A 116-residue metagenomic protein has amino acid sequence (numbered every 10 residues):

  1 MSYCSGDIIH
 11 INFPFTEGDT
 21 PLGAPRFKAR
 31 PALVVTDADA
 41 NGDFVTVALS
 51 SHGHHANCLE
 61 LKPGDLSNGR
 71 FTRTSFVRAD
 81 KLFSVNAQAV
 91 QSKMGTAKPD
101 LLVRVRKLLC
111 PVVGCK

Functional and structural regions predicted by a protein language model:
M1, L66-K116: C-terminal terminal-subdomain/extension
M1-S2, R26: Short, surface-exposed secondary-structure edge patches
P14-G18, D39: Short, charged beta-turn/beta-strand-edge "cap" motif at the junction between a beta-strand and an adjacent loop
F15, H52, S84-V85: Active-site/binding-pocket entry motifs
G18-D19, F44, K107: Generic secondary-structure boundary signal with a strong preference for alpha-helix termini
L22-A29, V34-S67: Compact nucleic-acid interaction/catalytic patches
